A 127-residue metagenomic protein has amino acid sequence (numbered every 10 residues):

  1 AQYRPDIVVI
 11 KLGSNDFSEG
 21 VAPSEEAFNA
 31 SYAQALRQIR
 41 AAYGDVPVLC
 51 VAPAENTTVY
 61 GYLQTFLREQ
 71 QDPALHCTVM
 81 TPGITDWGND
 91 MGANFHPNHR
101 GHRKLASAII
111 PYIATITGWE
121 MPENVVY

Functional and structural regions predicted by a protein language model:
A1-Y127: Alpha-helical cap/lid subdomain in secreted, periplasmic, or secretory-pathway luminal O-acyl-processing enzymes
